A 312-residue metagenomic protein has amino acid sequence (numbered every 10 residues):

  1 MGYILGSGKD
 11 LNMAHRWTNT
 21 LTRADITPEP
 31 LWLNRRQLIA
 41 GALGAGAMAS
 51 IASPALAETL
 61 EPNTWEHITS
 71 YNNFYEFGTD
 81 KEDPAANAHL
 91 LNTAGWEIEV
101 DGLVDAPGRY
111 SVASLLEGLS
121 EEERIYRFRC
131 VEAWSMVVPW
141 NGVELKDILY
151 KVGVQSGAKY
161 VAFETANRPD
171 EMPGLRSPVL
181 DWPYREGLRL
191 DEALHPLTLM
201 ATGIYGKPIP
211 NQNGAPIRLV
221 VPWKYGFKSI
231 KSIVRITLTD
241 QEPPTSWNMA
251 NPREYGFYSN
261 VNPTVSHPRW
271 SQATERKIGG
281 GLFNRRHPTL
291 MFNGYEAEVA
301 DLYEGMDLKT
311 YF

Functional and structural regions predicted by a protein language model:
M1-L33, A45-I51: N-terminal secretory signal peptides
R35-R36, R218: Short, cationic motifs built from Arg/Lys/His that form the positively charged side of catalytic pockets
Q37-A40, G44: Sec-dependent signal peptide recognition, specifically the positively charged N-region followed immediately by
A42, I51, E164-T165: Glycine-rich, histidine-containing beta strand-loop boundary motifs that form or position
I51-S53, N213: Residue-level recognition of conserved structural "scaffold" positions that shape functional pockets and channels
A55-A57: Boundary at the C-terminal end of the N-terminal hydrophobic targeting segment
T59-F312: Structured, non-membrane catalytic/scaffold regions adjacent to prosthetic-group chemistry
